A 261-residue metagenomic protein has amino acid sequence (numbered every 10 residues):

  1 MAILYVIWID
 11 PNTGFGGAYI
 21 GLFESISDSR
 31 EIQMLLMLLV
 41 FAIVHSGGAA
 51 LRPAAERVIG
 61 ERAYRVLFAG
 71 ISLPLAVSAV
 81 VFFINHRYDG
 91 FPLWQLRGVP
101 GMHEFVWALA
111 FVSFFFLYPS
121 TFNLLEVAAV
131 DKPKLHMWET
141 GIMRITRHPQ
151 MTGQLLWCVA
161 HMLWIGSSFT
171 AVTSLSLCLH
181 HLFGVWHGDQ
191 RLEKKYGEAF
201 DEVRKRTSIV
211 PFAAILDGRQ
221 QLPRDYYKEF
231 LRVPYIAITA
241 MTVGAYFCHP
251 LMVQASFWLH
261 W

Functional and structural regions predicted by a protein language model:
V6-G17, A245-W261: Juxtamembrane boundary at the C-terminal end of a transmembrane helix
I7-Y19, S46-Y64: Membrane-interface helix-loop junction between the first two transmembrane segments
I26-M34, V99-F116, F169-C178: Alpha-helical transmembrane segments
S27-R30, R57-L73: Loop-to-helix transition at the N-terminal end of transmembrane alpha-helices
M37-A50, A110-V127, L175-L192, G244-V253: Transmembrane alpha-helical segments that form the membrane-embedded catalytic/substrate-channel core of multi-pass
I71, L75-W138: Portal/gating segments that form or line small-molecule/metal binding sites
M143-F200: A contiguous pocket-lining binding segment that forms or flanks enzyme active sites
Q190, K194-F230: Membrane-proximal soluble regions of multi-pass membrane proteins
